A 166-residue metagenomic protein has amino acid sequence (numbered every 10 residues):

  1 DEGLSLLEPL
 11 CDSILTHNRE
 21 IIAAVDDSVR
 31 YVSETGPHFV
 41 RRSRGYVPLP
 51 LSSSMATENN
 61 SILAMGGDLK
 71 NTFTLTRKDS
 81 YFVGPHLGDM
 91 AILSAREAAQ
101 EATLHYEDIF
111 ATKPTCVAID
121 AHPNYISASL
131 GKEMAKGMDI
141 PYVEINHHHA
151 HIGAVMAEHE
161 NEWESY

Functional and structural regions predicted by a protein language model:
D1-Y166: Acidic, glycine-enriched active-site microenvironments
